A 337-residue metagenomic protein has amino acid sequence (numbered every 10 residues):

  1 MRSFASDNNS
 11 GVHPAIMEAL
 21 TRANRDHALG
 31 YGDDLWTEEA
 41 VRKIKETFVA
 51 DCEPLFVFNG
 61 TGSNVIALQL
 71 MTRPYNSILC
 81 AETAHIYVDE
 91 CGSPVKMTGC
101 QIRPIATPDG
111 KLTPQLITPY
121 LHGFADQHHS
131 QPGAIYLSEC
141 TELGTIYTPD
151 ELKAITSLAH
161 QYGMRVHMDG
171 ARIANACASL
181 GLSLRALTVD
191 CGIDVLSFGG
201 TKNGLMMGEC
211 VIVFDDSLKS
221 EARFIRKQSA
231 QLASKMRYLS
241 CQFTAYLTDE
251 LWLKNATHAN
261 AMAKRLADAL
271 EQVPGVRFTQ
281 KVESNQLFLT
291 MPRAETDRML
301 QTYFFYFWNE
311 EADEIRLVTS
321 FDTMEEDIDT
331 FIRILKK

Functional and structural regions predicted by a protein language model:
R2-Q280, S284-T290, E295-T302, N309-D313 (+3 more regions): Conserved PLP-enzyme active-site core in the AAT-like
